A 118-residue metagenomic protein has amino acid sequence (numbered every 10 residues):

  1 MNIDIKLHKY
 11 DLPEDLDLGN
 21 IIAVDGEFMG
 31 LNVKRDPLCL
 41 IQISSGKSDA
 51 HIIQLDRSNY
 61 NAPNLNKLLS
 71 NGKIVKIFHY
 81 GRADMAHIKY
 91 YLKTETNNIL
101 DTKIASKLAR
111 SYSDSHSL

Functional and structural regions predicted by a protein language model:
M1-S117: Conserved RNase H-like, two-metal-ion catalytic cores of nucleic-acid enzymes
